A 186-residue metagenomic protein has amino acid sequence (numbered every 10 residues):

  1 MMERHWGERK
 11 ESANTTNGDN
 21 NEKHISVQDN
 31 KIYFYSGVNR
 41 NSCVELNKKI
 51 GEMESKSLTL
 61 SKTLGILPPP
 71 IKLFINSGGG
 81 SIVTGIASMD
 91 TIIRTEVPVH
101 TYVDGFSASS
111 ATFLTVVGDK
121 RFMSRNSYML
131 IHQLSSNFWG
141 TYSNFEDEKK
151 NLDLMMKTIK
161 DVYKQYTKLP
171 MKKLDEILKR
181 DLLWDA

Functional and structural regions predicted by a protein language model:
M1-A186: Terminal-region recognition feature
